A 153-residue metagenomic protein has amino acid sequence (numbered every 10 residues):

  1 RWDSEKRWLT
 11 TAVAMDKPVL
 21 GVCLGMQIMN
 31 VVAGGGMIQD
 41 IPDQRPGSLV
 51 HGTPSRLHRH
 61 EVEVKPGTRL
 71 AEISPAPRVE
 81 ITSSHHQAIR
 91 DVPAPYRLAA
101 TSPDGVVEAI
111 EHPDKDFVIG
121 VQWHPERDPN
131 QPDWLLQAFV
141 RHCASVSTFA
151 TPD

Functional and structural regions predicted by a protein language model:
R1-M15, P42-D153: Amide-donor transfer/coupling interface in amidating biosynthetic enzymes
L9-G36: Catalytic nucleophile loop
G25, M29, I38-Q39, A109 (+1 more regions): Short, electropositive, low-hydrophobicity segments enriched in small/polar residues
V31, G35-I38, P42, P46-G47: Conserved active-site segments centered on acidic
